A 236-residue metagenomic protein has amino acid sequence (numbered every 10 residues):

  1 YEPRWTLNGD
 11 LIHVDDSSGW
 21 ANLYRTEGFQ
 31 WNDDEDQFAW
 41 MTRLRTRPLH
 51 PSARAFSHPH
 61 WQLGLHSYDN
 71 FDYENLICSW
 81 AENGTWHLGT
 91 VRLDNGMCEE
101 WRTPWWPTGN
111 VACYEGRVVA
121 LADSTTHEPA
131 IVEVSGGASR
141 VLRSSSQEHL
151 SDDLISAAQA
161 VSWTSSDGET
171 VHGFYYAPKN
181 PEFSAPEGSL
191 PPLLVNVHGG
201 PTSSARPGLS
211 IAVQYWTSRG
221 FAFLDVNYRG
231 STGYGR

Functional and structural regions predicted by a protein language model:
Y1, H13-D36, P51-L63, S79-G89 (+4 more regions): A flexible loop/linker signature enriched in serine peptidases of the S9 family
R4, T108-R236: Serine-hydrolase catalytic core recognition
T6-N8, N70-Y73, C113-E115: Residue-level detector of Asp-centered blade-edge/turn motifs that repeat once per structural unit in beta-propeller
D10-I12, N75-I77, V118-V119: Hydrophobic beta-strand positions that form the internal "hydrophobic ladder" of WD40/Gbeta-like beta-propeller blades
A21-L23, L44, W86-L88, G96 (+3 more regions): Repetitive beta-architecture junctions, highlighting loop-to-beta-strand starts across blade-like repeats
E27-W31, R92-G96, S135-G137: Short loop/turn segments that connect beta-strands within beta-propeller blades
W40-G64, S145-Q159: Surface-exposed loop and turn segments in beta-propeller and other repeat-based domains that flank or scaffold
